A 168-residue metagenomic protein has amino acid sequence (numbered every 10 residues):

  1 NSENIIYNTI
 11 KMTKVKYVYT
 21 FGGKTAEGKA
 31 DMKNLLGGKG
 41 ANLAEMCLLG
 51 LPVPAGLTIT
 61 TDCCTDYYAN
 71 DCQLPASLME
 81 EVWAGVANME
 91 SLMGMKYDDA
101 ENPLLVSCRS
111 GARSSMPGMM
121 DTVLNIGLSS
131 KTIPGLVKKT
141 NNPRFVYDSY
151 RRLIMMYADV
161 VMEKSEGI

Functional and structural regions predicted by a protein language model:
N1-T9: Short, positively charged and aromatic/hydrophobic N-terminal segments
N8-I168: Nucleotide/phosphate-binding sheet-loop regions of phosphoryl- and nucleotidyl-transfer enzymes
